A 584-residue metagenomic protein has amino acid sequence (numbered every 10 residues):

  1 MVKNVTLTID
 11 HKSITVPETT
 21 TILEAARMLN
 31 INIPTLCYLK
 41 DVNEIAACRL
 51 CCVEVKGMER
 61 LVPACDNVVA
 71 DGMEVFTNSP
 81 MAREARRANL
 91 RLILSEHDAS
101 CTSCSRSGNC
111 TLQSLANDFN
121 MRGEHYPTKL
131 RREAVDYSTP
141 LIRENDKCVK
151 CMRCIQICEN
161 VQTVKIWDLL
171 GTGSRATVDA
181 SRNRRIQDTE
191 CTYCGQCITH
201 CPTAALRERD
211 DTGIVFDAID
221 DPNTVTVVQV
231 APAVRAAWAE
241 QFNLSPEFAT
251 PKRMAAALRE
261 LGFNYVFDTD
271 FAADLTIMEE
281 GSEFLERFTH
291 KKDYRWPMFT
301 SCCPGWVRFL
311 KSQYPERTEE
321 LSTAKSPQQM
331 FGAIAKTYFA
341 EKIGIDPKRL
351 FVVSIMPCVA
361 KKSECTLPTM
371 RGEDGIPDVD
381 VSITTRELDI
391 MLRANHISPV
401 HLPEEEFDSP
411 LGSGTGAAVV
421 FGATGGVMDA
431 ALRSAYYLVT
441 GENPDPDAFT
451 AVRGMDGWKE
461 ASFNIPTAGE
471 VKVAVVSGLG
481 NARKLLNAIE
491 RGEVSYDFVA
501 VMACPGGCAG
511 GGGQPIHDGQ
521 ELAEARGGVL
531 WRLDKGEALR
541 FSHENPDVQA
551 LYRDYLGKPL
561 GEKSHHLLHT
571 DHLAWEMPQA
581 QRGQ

Functional and structural regions predicted by a protein language model:
V2, T6, V16-G72, N78 (+2 more regions): Iron-sulfur-associated redox domains of electron-transfer enzymes in respiratory and anaerobic energy metabolism
T8-D10: Short, solvent-exposed loop/edge segments of extracellular or virion-exposed proteins
K12-I14: Structural signal for short hydrophobic segments within the conserved structured cores of catalytic domains across
R49-Y193, T199, L206-D221, V225: Fe-S ferredoxin-like electron-transfer domains and their immediately adjacent linker/connector regions across
Q162, C201, F339-I343: Structural motif corresponding to the C-terminal cap of alpha-helices
